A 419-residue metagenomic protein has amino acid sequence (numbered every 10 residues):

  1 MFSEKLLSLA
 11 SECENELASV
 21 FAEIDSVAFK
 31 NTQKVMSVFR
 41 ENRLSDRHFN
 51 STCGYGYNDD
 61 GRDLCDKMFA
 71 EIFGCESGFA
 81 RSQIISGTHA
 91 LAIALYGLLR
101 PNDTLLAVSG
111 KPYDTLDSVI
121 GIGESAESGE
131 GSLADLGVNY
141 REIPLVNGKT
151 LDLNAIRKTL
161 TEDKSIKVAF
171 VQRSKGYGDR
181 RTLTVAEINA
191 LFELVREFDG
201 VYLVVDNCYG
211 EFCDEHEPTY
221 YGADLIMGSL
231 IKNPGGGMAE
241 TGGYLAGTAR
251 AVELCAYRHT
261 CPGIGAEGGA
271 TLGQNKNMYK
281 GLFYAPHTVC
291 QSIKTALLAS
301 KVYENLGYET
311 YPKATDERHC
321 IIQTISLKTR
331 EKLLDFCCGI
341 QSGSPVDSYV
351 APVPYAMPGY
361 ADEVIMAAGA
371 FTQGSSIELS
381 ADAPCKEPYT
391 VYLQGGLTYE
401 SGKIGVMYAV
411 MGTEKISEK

Functional and structural regions predicted by a protein language model:
F2-A18, D25, K34-H48, Y55-D59 (+6 more regions): Conserved PLP-enzyme active-site core in the AAT-like
D66: Generic structural marker for isolated residues within well-ordered, non-membrane alpha-helices of soluble domains
E304-E418: Conserved C-terminal alpha-helix-loop-beta "cap" of PLP-dependent enzymes that closes/shapes the active-site mouth
